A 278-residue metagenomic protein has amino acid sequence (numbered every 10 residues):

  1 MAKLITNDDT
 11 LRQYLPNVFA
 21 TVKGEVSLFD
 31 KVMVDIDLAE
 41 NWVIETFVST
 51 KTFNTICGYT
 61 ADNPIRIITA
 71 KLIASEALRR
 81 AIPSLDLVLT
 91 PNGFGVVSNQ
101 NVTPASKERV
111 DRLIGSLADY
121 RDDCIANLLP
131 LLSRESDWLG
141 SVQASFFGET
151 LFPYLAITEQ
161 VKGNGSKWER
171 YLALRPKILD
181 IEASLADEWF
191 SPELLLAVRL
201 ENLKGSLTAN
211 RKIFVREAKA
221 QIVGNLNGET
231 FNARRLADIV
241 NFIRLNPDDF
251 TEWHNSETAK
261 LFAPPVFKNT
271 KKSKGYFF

Functional and structural regions predicted by a protein language model:
M1-I67, S84-F278: Conserved short "hinge" loops at termini or chain/domain junctions
K71-L85: Extended, hydrophobic/aromatic-rich amphipathic alpha-helical segments that build helical scaffolds
